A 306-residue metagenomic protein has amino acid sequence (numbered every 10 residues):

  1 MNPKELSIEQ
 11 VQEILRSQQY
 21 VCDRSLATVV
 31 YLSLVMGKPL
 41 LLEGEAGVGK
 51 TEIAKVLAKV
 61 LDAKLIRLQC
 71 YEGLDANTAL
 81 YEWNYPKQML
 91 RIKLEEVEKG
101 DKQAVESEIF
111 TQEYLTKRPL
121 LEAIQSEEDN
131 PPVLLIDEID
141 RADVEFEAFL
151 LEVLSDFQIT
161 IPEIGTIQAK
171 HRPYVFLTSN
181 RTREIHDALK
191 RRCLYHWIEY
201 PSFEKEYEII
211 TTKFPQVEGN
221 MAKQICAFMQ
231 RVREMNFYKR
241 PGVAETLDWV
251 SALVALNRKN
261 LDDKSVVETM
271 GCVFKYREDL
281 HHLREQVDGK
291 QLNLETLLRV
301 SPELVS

Functional and structural regions predicted by a protein language model:
M1-S306: C-terminal regulatory/interaction module of P-loop NTP-utilizing enzymes
